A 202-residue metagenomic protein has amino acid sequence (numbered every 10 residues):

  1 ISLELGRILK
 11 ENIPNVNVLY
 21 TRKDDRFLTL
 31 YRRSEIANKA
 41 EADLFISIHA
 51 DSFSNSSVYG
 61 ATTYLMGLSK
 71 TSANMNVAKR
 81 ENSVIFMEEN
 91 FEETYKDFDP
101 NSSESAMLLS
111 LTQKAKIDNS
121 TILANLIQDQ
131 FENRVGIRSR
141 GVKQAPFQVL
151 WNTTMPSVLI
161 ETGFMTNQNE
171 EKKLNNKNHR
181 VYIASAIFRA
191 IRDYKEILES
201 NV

Functional and structural regions predicted by a protein language model:
I1-V202: Active-site-proximal helix/loop segments of hydrolytic enzymes
